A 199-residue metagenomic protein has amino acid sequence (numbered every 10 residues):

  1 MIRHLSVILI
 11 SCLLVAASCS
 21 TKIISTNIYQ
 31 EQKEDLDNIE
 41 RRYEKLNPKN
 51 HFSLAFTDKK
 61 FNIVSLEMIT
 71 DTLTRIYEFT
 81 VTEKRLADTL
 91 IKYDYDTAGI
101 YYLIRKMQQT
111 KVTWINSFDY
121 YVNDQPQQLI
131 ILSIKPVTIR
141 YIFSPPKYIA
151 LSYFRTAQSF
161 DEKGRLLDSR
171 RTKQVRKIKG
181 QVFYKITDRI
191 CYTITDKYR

Functional and structural regions predicted by a protein language model:
M1-Q30: Bacterial Sec-dependent N-terminal signal peptides
H4, I8, C12-L13, S65 (+3 more regions): Acidic/proline-rich low-complexity IDRs
S6-V7, E83, I100, I178: Hydrophobic alpha-helical segments and their boundary regions
I8, C12, A16-A17, K49 (+3 more regions): Low-complexity, intrinsically disordered/propeptide-like segments
I10, L36-I39, I186, I190: Generic hydrophobic secondary-structure signal
V15, N50-S53, T57, R165 (+1 more regions): General "foldedness" signal
C19-I104: N-terminal export/targeting and maturation segments
I91-Y93, T97-R199: Extracytoplasmic electrostatic interaction patches
